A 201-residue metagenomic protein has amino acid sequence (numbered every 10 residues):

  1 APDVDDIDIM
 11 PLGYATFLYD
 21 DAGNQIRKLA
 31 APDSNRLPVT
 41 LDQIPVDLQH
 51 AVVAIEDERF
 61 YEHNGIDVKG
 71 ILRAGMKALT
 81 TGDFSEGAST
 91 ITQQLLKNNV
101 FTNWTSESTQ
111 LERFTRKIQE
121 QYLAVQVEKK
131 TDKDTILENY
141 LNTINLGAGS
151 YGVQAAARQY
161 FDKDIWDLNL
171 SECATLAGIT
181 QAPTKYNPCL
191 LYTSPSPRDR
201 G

Functional and structural regions predicted by a protein language model:
A1-D21, R59: N-terminal type II signal-anchor transmembrane helix that functions as the membrane-insertion/stop-transfer segment
D3-V4, D33-L41: N-terminal post-signal-peptidase region of extra-cytosolic proteins
P11-Y14, D21, S34-R36, D47-Q49 (+9 more regions): Extracytoplasmic
K28-R36, V53, A182-T184: Acidic/histidine-rich, surface-exposed loop or edge segments in extracytoplasmic proteins
T40-I91, Y151-A155, F161, L168: Flexible, acidic/glycine-enriched loop-and-adjacent beta/alpha segments that face the extracytoplasmic/periplasmic side
A88-S194, R198: Non-catalytic, structured segments within soluble enzyme domains
